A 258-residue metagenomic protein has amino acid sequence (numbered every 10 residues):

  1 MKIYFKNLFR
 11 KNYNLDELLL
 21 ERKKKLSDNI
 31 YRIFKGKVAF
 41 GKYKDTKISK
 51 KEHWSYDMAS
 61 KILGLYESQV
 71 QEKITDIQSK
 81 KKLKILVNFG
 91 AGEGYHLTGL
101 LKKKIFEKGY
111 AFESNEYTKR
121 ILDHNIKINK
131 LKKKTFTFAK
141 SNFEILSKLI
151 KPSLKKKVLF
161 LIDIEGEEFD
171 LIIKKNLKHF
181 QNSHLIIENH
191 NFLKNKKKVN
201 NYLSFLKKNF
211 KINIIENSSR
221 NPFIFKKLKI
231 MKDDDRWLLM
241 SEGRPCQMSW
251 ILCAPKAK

Functional and structural regions predicted by a protein language model:
M1-N125, K134, I150-K155, I214-K258: S-adenosyl-L-methionine
K80, Q181, K208-N209: Structured helix-beta-strand junction loops
I85, F89-E93, F136-N200: Active-site segment flanking the S-adenosylmethionine/decSAM binding pocket in AdoMet-dependent transferases
L101-K104, K127-K130, N176-F180: Short, surface-exposed basic-aromatic patches at helix termini and helix-loop junctions that form
N125, N201-Y202: A general structural detector for well-ordered alpha-helical segments in enzyme core domains, enriched
L177, S204-F205, M240-R244: A general structural signal for short secondary-structure junctions and capping/turn motifs
L203-E216: Conserved Class I S-adenosyl-L-methionine
